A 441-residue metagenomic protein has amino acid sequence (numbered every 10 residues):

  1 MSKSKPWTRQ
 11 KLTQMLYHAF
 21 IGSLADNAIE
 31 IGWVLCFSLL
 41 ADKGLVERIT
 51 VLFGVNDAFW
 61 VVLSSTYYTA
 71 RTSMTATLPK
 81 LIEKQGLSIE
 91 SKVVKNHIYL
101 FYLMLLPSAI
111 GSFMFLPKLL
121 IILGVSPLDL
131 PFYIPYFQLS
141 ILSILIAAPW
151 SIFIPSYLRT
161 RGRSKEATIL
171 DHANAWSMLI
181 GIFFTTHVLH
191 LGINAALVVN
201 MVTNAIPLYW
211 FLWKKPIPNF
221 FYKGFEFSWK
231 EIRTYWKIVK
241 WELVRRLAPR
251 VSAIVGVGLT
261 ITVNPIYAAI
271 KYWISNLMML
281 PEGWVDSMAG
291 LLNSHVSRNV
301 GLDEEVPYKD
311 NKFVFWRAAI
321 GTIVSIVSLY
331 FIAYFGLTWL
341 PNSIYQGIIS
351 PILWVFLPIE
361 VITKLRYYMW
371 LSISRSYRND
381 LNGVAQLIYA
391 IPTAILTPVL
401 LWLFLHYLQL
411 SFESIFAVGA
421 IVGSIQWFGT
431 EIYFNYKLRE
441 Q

Functional and structural regions predicted by a protein language model:
M1-A19, P131-F132, H190-N200, L208-A253 (+1 more regions): Interhelical loop/hinge segments that connect adjacent transmembrane helices in multipass membrane
Q10-T75, K240-P265, G423: Signature of the first transmembrane helix
H18-S23, V61, F101, S140 (+10 more regions): Residue-level signature of transmembrane alpha-helical cores of multipass secondary-active transporters and flippases
A28-G54, L120-P127, F184-H190, R250-L280 (+3 more regions): Helix-terminus/linker motif at the lipid-water interface of multi-pass membrane proteins
S38, I49-L106, I152-R159, A268-Y330 (+1 more regions): Small-residue-rich hydrophobic transmembrane alpha-helices
P107-I134, V324-P351, W402-H406: Short membrane-interface helical motifs at transmembrane helix boundaries in multi-pass membrane transporters
P127-I154, S343-W370, I395: Alpha-helical transmembrane segments of multi-pass membrane proteins
I169-F184, V188-N219, L410-Y436: Hydrophobic alpha-helical transmembrane segments
